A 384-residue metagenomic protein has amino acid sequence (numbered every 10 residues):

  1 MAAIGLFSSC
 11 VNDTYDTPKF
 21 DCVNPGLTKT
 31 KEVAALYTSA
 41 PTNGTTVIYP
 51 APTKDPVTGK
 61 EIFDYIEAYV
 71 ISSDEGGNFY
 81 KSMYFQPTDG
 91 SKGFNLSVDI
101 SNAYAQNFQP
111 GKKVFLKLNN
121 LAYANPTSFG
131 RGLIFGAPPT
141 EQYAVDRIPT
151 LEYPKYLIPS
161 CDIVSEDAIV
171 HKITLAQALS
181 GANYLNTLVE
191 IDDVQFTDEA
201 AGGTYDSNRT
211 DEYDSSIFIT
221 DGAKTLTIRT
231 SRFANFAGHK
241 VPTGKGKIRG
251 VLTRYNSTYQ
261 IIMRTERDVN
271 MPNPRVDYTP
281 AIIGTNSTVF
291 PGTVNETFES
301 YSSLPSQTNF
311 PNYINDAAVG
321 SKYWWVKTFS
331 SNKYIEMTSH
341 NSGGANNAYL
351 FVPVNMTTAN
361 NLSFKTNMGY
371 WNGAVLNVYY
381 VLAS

Functional and structural regions predicted by a protein language model:
L6-S9: C-terminal motif of bacterial Sec signal peptides marking the signal peptidase cleavage site
V11-Y80, Y84-N286: OB-fold nucleic-acid-binding modules
F63-D64, G343-N347, V354-S363, G373: Extended extracellular/luminal ectodomain segments enriched in beta-structured repeat modules
I71, N119-L121, E299-S303, P353-T357 (+2 more regions): Solvent-exposed strand-to-loop "edge" motifs in beta-rich extracellular domains
Y80-S82, S216, N361, G373-N377: Exposed beta-strand and adjacent loop surfaces of beta-rich binding modules that mediate intermolecular recognition
Q86-T88, Y379-S384: Predominantly extracellular/luminal cell-surface or secreted proteins
A103-A105, N235-H239, M337-S339, Y349-V354: Beta-strand-rich interaction surfaces with strong enrichment in secreted/lumenal proteins
T297-E336: Extracellular glycan-recognition surfaces and repeat-rich motifs
